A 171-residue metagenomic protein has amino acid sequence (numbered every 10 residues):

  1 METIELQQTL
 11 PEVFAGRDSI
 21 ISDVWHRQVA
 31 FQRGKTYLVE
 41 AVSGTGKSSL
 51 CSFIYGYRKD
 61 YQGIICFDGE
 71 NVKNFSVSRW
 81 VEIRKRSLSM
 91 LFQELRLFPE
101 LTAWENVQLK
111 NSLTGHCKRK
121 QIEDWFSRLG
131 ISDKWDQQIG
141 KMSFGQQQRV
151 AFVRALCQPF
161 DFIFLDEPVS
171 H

Functional and structural regions predicted by a protein language model:
Y55: Helix-to-loop junction immediately C-terminal to a conserved catalytic motif
G63-K73: Conserved ABC transporter NBD signature motif
V72-S89: ABC ATPase NBD coupling module
R119-K134: Conserved ABC ATPase "signature" region
Q138-Q146: Conserved ABC ATPase signature
F152: Hydrophobic anchor residue at the start of the ABC signature
I163-E167: Catalytic Walker B motif of ABC-type/P-loop ATPase nucleotide-binding domains
